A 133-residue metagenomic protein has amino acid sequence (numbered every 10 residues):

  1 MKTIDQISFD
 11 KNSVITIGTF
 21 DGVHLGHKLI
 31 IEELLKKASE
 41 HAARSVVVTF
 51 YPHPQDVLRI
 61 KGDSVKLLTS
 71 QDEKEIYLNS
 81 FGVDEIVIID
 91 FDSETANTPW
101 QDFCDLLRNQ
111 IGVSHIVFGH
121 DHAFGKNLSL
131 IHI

Functional and structural regions predicted by a protein language model:
K2-T3: N- or domain-start disorder-to-order transition segments that initiate the globular core
Q6-V65, S70: N-terminal catalytic cores of NTP/NDP-binding nucleotidyl/phosphoryl-transfer enzymes
G22, T95, A123-F124: Glycine-/small-residue-rich active-site loops that bind phosphorylated ligands and cofactors
H24, L78, I116: Residue-level signal for inorganic ion chemistry
H27-K28, W100-Q101, L128-S129: Conserved strand-to-helix beginnings and helix N-cap segments that scaffold or border functional pockets
R44-V113: Active-site-proximal cofactor/substrate-binding loop regions of enzyme domains
I88-D90, V113-N127: Acidic beta-strand-to-loop metal/phosphate-binding motif
I131-I133: Conserved small/polar residues in nucleotide/adenosyl-binding loops
